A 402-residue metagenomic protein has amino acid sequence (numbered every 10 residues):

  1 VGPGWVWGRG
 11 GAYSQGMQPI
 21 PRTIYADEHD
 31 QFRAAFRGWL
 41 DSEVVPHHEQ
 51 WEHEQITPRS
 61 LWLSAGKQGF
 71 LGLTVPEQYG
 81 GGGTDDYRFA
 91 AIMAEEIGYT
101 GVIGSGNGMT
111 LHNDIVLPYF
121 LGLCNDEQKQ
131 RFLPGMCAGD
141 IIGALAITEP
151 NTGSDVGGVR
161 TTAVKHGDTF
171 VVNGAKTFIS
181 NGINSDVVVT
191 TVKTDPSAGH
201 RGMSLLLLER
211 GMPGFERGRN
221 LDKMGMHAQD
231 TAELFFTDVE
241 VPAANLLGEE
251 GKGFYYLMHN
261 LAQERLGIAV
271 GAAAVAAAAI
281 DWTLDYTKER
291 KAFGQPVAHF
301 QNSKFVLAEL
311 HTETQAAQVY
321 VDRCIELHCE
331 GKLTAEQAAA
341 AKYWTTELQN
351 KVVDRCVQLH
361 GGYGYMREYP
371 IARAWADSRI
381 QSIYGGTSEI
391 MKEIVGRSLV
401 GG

Functional and structural regions predicted by a protein language model:
V1-R9: Low-complexity, intrinsically disordered Ser/Thr/Pro- and acidic-rich segments
G8-G101, T110, L123-Q128, G135-D140 (+5 more regions): Alpha-helical interface subdomain recognition
T84-D85, D155-G157, N181-D186, G199-G202 (+2 more regions): Short glycine/proline-enriched turns and hinge-like loops at secondary-structure junctions
T110, M136, N151-S154, F178-N181 (+2 more regions): Short Gly/Pro-enriched turn/cap motifs at secondary-structure boundaries
D114-L123: Helix-loop "lid/cap" segments that line or gate small-molecule binding pockets
G139-I147, T191: A short, Trp-centered hydrophobic/proline-enriched beta-strand micro-motif
G158, G211-P242: Flexible, small-/acidic-enriched active-site or ligand-binding loops
T169, N173-R217: A short core secondary-structure module
